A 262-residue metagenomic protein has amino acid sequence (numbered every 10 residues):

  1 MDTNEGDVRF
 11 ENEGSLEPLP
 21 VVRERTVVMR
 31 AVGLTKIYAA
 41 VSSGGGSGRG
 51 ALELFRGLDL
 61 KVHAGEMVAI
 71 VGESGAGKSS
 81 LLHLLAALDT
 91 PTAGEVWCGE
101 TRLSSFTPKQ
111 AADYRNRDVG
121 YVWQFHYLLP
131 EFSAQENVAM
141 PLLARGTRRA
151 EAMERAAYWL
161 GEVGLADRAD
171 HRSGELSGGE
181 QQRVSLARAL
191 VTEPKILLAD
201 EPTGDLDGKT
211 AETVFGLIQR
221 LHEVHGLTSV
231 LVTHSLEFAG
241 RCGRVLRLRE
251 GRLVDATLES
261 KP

Functional and structural regions predicted by a protein language model:
M1-I37, D255-P262: ABC-family P-loop ATPase nucleotide-binding domain
V27-R241, V245-L248: ABC family nucleotide-binding domain
V245-L258: H-loop (His-switch) and adjacent beta-strand-loop-beta switch element of ABC-type ATPase nucleotide-binding domains
